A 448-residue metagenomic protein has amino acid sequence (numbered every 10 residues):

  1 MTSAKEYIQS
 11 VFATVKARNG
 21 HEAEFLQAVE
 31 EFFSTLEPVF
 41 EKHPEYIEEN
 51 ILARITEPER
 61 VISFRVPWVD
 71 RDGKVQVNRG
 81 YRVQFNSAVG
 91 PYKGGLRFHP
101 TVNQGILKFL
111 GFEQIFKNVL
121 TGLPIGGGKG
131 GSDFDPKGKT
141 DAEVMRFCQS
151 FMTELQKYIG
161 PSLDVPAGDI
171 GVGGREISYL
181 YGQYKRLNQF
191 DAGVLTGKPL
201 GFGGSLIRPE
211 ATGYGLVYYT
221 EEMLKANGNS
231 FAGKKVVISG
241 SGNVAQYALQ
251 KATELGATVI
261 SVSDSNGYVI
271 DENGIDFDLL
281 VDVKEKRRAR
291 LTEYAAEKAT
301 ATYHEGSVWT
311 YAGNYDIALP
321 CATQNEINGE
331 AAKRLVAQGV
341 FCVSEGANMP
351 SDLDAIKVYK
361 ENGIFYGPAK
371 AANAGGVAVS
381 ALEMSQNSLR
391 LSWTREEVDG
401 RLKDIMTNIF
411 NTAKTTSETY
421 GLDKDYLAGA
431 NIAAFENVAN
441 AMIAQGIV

Functional and structural regions predicted by a protein language model:
T2-A28, M223-L224, V336-V448: Adenosine-phosphate binding glycine-rich loop
A23-L26, P44-E48, G122, I159-G168 (+4 more regions): Flexible, glycine/charged-enriched surface loops at secondary-structure junctions
E45-K74: Structured beta-strand/loop patches that form or line metal/cofactor-binding pockets in enzymes
H99, N118-A232: Glycine/serine-rich phosphate-binding loop and adjoining beta1-alpha1 elements at the start of nucleotide-handling
L163-A167, F190-L195, I238, S261-D264 (+4 more regions): General beta-strand structural signal in soluble alpha/beta enzymes
T196, G204-N314: Glycine-rich phosphate/diphosphate-binding loop of Rossmann-like nucleotide-binding domains
G267-Y366, A371: Rossmann-like adenosine-cofactor binding region
